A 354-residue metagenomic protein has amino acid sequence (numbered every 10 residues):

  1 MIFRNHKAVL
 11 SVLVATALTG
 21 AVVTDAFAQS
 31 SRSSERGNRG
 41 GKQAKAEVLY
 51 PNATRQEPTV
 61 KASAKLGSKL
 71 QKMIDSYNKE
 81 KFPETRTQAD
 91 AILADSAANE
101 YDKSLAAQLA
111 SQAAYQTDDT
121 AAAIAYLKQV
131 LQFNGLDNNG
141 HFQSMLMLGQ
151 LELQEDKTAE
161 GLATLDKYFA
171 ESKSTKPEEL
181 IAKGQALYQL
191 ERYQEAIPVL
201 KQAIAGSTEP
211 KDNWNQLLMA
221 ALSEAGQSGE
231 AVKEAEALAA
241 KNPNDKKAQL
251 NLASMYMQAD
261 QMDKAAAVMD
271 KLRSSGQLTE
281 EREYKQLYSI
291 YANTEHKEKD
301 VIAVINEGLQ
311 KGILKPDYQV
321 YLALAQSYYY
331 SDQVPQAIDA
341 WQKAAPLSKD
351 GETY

Functional and structural regions predicted by a protein language model:
I2-Q129, G135-Q143, Q154, A163 (+1 more regions): N-terminal leader/linker segments that initiate helical-solenoid repeat arrays
R55-K61, L93-N99, L131-D137, D166-S174 (+5 more regions): Solenoid-like repeat scaffolds
A62-L70, E100-A107, D137-M147, S172-A182 (+8 more regions): Generic helix N-cap/helix-start motif at coil->alpha-helix transitions
S76, A110, A114, E152 (+5 more regions): Residue at a conserved register position within TPR or TPR-like alpha-solenoid repeats
K79, T117, E155, L190 (+4 more regions): Structural motif corresponding to the intra-repeat A-B loop/turn of tetratricopeptide repeats
F82, T120, T158, Y193 (+4 more regions): TPR-repeat structural position
Q88, A125-Y126, T164, V199 (+4 more regions): Alpha-helical solenoid repeat scaffolds, predominantly canonical TPR units
